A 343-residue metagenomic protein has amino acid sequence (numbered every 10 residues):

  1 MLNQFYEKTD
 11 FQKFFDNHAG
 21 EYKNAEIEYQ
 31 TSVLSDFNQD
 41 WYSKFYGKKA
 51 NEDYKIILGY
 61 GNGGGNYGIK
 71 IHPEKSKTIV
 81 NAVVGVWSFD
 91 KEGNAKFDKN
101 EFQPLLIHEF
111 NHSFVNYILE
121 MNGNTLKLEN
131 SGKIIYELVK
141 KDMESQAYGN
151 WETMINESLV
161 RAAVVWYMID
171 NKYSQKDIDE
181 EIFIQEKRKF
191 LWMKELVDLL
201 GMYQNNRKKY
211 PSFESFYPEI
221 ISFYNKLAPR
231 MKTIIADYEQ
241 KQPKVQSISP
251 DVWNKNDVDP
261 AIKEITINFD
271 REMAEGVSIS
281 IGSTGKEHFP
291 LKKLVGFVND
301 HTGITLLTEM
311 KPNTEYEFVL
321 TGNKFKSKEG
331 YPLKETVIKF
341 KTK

Functional and structural regions predicted by a protein language model:
M1-N3: N-terminal accessory alpha/beta regions
A19-V80: Auxiliary, metal-adjacent structural segments of Zn-dependent hydrolase domains
N24-S32, E92-K96, E101, S145-W151 (+2 more regions): Second-shell loop/turn segments in exported
G68-N100: Active-site scaffold of zinc-dependent metalloenzymes
N100-N124: Active-site recognition of the HExxH zinc-binding catalytic motif
Y117-I184: Post-HExxH zinc-binding segment in Zn-dependent metallohydrolases
A162-S247: Pan-zinc metallopeptidase signature
A236-K343: Acidic, low-complexity Ser/Thr/Gly/Pro-rich repeat segments typical of extracellular/periplasmic and surface-exposed
